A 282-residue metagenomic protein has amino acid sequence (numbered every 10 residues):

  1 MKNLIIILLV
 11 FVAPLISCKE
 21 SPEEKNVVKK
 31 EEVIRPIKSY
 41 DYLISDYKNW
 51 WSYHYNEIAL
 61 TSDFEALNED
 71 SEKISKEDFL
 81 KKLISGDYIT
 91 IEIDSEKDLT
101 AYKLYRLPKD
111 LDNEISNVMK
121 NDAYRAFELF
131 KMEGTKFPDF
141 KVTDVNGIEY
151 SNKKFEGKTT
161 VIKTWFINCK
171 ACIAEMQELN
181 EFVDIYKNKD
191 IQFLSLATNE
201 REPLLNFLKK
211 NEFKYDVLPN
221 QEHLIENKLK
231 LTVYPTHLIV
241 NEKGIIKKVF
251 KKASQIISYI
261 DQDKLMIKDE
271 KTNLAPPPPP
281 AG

Functional and structural regions predicted by a protein language model:
M1-V28, A281-G282: Bacterial Sec-dependent N-terminal signal peptides
E24-A59: N-terminal low-complexity, Pro/Thr/Ser-rich intrinsically disordered segments that act as propeptides or flexible
Y42-H54, L80-K81, G86-T90, D94-D139: N-proximal helix/coil linker or "cap" segments that precede and/or mark the start of modular domains
N117-D122, I239-G282: Thiol-/selenol-based redox modules, centered on thioredoxin-like and closely related oxidoreductase domains
D139-T160: A short beta-strand-turn-helix
E156, K163-E181, I185: Conserved redox-active cysteine motifs that mediate thiol-disulfide chemistry, especially di-cysteine Cys-X(1-2)-Cys
K158, W165-N168, E200, V233: Short pre-active-site segment immediately N-terminal to redox-active cysteine/selenocysteine motifs in thiol-based
L194, L205-K243, K251: Short, internal strand/loop/helix patches that form the active-site neighborhood or redox-interaction surface
